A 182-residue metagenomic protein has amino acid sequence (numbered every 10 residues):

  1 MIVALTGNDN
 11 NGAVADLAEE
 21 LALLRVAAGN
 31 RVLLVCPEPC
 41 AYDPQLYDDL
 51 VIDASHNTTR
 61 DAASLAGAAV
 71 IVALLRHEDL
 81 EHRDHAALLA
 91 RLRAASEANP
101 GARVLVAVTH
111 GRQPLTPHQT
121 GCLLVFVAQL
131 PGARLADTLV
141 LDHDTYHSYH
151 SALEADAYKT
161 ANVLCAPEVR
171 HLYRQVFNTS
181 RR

Functional and structural regions predicted by a protein language model:
M1-L23: Glycine-rich phosphate-binding P-loop
T6, V35, L50-A54, I71-H77 (+1 more regions): Conserved beta-strand segments of the P-loop GTPase G domain that flank and frequently precede/overlap
L23-L34: Post-Walker A helix-loop "phosphate-sensing" segment adjacent to the P-loop in P-loop NTPases
V35-P37, D43-S64: Switch II (G3) loop of P-loop NTPases
T58-D79: Inter-motif core of Ras-like GTPase G domains
R83-Q113: Conserved C-terminal guanine-recognition region of P-loop GTPase G domains, centered on the G4
H110-Y158: Beta-strand-loop-alpha "switch" segments that mediate conformational coupling across diverse proteins
S151-R182: NTP-binding/hydrolysis catalytic cores, primarily Walker-type P-loop NTPases
